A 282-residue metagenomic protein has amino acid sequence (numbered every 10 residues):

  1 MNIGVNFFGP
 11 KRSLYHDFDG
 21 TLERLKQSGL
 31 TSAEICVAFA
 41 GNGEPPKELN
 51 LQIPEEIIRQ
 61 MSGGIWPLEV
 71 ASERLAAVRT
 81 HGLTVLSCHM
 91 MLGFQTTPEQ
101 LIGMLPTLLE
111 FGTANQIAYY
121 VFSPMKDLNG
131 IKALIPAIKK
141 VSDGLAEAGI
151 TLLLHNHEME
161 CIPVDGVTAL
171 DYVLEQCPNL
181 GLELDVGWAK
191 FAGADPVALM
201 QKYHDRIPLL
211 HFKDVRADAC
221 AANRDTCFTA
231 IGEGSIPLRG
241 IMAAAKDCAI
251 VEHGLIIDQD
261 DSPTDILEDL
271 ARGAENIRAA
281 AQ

Functional and structural regions predicted by a protein language model:
M1-A114, Q282: N-terminal pre-domain/capping segments
I3-N6, A33-I35, V85-M90, Y120-F122 (+4 more regions): Hydrophobic faces of well-ordered beta-strands that scaffold small-molecule active sites in alpha/beta enzyme cores
N6-P10, C36-A40, M90-G93, P124-D127 (+4 more regions): Active-site beta-loop-alpha junctions enriched in small/polar residues
L30, L83, A114-I117, N179 (+2 more regions): A structural motif
A33, D143-S235: Acidic/histidine-rich catalytic cores of soluble enzymes
H81, M90-G181, L267-E268: Active-site acidic/histidine proton-transfer and metal-coordination neighborhood in alpha/beta enzyme cores
I256-I266: A short, acidic, flexible beta-alpha connecting loop/helix-capping segment that sits on the rim of active
I266-Q282: C-terminal helical cap(s) of enzyme catalytic domains, especially alpha/beta-barrels
